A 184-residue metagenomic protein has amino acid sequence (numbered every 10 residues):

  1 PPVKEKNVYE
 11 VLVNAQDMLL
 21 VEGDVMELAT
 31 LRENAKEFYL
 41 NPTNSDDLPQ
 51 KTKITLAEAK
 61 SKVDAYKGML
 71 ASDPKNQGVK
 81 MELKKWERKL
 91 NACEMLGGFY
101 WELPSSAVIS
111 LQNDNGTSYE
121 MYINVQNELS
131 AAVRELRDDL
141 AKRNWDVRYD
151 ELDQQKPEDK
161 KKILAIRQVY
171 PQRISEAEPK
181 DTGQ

Functional and structural regions predicted by a protein language model:
P1-Q184: Long, low-hydrophobicity, acidic/polar, solvent-exposed interaction domains
